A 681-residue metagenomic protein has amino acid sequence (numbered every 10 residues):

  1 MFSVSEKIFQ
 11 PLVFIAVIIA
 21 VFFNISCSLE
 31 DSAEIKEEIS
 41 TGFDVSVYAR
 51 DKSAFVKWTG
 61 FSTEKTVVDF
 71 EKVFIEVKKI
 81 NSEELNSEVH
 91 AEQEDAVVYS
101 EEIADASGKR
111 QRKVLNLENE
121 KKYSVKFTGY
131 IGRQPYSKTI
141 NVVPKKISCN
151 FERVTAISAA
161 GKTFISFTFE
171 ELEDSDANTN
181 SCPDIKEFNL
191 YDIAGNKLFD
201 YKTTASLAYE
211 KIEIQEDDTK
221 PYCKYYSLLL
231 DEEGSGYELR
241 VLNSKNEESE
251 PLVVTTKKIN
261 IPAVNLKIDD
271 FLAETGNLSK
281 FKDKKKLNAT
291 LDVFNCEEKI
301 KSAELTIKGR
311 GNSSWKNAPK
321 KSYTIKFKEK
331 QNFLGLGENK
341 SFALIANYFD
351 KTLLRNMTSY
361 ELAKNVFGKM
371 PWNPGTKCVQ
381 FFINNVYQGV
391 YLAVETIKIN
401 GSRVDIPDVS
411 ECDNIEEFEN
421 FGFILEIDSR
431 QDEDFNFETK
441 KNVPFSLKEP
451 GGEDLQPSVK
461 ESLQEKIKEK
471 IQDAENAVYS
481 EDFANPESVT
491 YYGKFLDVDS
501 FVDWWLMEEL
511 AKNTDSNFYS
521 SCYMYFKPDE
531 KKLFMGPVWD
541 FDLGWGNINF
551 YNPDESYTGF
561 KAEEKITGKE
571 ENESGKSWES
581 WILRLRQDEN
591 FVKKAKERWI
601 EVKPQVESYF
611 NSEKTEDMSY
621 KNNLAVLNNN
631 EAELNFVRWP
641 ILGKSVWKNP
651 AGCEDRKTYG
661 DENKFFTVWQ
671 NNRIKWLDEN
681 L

Functional and structural regions predicted by a protein language model:
V21-Y48, C149-N150: Bacterial Sec-dependent N-terminal signal peptides
K52-V67, T163-D174: Conserved aromatic anchor
E71-E118, G132, N189-E232: Recognizes extended acidic, P/S/T-rich segments that occur within or adjacent to Ig-like beta-sandwich modules
N116-R133, L230-K245: Beta-strand-rich modules
G132-I147, N246-T256: Extracellular fibronectin type III
T256-L354, T358: Conserved NTP-binding catalytic cores of kinases and kinase-like/nucleotidyltransferase enzymes across multiple kinase
G276, K301-E304, S314, A318-P319 (+3 more regions): Middle-to-C-terminal accessory/interaction subdomains
K326, K330-N332, S341, A346-Y348 (+2 more regions): Internal "kinase-insert"/substrate-recognition segments embedded within catalytic cores of ATP-dependent enzymes
